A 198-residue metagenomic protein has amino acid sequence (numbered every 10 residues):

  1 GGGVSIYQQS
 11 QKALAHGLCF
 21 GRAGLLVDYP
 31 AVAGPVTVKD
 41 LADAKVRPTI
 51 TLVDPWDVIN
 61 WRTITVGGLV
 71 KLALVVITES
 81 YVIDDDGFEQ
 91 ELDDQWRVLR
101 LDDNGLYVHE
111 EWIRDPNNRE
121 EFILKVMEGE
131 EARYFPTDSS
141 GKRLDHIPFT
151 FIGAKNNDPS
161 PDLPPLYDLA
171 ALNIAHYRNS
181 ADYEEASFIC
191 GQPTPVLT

Functional and structural regions predicted by a protein language model:
G1-P136: Structured, mid-chain assembly/scaffold modules that mediate subunit interfaces within large macromolecular complexes
E121-T198: Extended, charged amphipathic alpha-helical segments
